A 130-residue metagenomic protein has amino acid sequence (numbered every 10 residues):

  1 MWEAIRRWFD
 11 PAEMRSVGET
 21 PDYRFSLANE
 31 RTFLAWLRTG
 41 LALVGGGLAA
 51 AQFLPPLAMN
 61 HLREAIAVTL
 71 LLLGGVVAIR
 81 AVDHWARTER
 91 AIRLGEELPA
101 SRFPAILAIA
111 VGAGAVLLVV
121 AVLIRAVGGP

Functional and structural regions predicted by a protein language model:
M1-P130: Cytosol-facing regions at membranes
